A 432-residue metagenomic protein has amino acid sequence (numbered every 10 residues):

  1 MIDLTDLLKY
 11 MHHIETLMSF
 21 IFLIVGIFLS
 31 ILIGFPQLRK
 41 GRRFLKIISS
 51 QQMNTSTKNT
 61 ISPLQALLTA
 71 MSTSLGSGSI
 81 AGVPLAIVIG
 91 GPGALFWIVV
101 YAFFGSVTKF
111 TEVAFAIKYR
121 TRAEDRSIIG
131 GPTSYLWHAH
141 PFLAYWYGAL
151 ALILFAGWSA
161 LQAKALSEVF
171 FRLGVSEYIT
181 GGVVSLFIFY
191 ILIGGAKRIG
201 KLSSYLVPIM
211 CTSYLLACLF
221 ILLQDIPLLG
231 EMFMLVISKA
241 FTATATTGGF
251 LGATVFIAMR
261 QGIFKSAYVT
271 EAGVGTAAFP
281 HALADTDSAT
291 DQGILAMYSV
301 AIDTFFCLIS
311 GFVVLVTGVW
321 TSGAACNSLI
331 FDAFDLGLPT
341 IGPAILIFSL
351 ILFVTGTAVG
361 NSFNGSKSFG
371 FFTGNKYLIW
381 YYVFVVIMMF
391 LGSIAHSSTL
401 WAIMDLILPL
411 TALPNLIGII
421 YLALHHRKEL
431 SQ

Functional and structural regions predicted by a protein language model:
M1-S77, I87-A94, F390-L391, I420-Q432: N-terminal alpha-helical transmembrane segments of multi-pass membrane transport and channel/translocase proteins
H12-I47, V88-R126, I302-S310, D405-G418: Extracellular loop-to-transmembrane helix junctions
I21-L45, K164-F170, V175-D225, L229-I237 (+2 more regions): Membrane-interface loop-to-helix entry segments
L29-S30, Y101-T133, W137-L192, I341 (+2 more regions): Helix-loop-helix module between adjacent transmembrane segments
L32-L38, G78-V83, G157-V169, I188-G200 (+4 more regions): Transmembrane helix-loop junctions in multi-pass membrane proteins
P36-I61, L85-I87, G91, L95 (+5 more regions): Flexible loop linkers connecting adjacent transmembrane helices in multi-pass alpha-helical membrane transporters
T55-I89, F115-K118, D125-T133, G252-V300: Alpha-helical membrane segments and immediately flanking helix-loop junctions that form or couple to the substrate/ion
T111-T121, L219-L235, T247-G249, A282-A284 (+1 more regions): Extracellular/periplasmic helix-exit of transmembrane alpha-helices
